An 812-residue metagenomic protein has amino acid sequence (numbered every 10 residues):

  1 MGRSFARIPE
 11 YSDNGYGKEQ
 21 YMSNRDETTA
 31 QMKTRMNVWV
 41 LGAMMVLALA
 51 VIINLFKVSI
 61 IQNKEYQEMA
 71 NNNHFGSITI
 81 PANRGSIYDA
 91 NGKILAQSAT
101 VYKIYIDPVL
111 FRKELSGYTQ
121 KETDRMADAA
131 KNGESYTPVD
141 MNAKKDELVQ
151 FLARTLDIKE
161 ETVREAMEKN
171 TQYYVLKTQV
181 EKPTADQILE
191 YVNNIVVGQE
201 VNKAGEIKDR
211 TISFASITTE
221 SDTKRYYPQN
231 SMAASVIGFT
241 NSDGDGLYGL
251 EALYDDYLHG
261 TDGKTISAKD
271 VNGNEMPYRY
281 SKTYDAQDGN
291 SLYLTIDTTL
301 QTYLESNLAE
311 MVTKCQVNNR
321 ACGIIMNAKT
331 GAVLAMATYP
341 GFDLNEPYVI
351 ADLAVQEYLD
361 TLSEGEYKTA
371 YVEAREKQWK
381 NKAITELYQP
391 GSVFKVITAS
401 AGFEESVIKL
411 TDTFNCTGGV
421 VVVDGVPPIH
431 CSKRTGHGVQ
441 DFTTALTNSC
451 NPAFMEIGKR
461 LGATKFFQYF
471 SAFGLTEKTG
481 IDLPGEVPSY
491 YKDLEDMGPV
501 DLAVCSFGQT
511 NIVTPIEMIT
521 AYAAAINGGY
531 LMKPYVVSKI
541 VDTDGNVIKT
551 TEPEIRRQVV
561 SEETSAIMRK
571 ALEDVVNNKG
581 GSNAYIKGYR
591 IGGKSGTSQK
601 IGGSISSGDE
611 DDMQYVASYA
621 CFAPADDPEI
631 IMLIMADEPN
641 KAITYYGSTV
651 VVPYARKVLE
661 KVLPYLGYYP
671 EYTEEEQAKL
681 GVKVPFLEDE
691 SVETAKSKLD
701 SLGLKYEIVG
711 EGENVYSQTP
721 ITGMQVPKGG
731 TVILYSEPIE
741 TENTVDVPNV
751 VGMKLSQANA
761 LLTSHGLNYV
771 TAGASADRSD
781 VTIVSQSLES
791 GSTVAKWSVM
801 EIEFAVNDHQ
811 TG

Functional and structural regions predicted by a protein language model:
M1-L359, Q378, L387, T464-G474 (+5 more regions): Periplasmic/cell-envelope proteins involved in peptidoglycan metabolism and beta-lactam response
R3-S12, G17, Y21, A96 (+6 more regions): Beta-lactam-recognizing serine transpeptidase/beta-lactamase-like catalytic domain environment
A82, V139-D146, T178-K182, G244-Y248 (+14 more regions): Soluble non-cytosolic domains of exported or imported proteins
I106-P108, G238-N241, N327, G593 (+4 more regions): Flexible glycine-/small-residue-rich
T162-T171, V317-T330, N415, G419 (+5 more regions): Acidic/histidine-enriched alpha-helical segments
N230, D626-P628, K728: Short flexible coil/turn linkers enriched for glycine and charged/polar residues that connect secondary-structure
T551, G588, G602, I634-G812: Ligand-recognition elements built from short beta-strands and adjacent flexible loops
